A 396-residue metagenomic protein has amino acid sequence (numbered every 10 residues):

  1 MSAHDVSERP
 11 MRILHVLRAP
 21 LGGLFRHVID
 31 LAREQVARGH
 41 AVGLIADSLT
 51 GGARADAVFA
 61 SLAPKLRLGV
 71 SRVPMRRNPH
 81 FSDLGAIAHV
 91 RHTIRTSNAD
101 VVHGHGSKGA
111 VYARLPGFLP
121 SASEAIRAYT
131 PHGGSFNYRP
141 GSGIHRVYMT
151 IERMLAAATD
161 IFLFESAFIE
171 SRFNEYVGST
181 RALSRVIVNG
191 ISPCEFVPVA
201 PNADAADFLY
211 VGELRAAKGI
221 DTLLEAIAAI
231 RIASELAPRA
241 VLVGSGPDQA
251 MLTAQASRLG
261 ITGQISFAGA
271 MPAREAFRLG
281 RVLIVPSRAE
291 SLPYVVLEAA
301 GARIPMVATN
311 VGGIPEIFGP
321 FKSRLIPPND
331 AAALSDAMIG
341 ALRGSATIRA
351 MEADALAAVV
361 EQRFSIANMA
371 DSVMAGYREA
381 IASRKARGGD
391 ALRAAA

Functional and structural regions predicted by a protein language model:
H15-S82, V186: N-terminal strand-loop element at the rim of the active site of nucleotide-sugar-dependent glycosyltransferases
F25-R33, A206, Y210-A229, A240 (+2 more regions): A conserved mid-protein helix/loop that constitutes part of the nucleotide-sugar donor-binding site
S82-A88, I126, F136-M154, A158 (+1 more regions): Nucleotide-sugar donor phosphate/pyrophosphate-binding loop at the beta->alpha transition of glycosyltransferases
A157-L183, I191-P193: A short, active-site helix/loop in glycosyltransferases that binds the activated sugar's phosphate group
D248-M251, I261-A270, A276: Active-site donor-binding acidic/aromatic loop of nucleotide-activated sugar and phosphosugar transferases involved
R288: Aromatic "clamp/platform" in nucleotide-sugar-dependent glycosyltransferases that forms part of the donor/acceptor
P305-A308: Short hydrophobic beta-strand element within catalytic cores of glycosyltransferases and related nucleotide-activated
P320-A332, G340-A346: Conserved acidic donor-binding segment of nucleotide-sugar-dependent glycosyltransferases
